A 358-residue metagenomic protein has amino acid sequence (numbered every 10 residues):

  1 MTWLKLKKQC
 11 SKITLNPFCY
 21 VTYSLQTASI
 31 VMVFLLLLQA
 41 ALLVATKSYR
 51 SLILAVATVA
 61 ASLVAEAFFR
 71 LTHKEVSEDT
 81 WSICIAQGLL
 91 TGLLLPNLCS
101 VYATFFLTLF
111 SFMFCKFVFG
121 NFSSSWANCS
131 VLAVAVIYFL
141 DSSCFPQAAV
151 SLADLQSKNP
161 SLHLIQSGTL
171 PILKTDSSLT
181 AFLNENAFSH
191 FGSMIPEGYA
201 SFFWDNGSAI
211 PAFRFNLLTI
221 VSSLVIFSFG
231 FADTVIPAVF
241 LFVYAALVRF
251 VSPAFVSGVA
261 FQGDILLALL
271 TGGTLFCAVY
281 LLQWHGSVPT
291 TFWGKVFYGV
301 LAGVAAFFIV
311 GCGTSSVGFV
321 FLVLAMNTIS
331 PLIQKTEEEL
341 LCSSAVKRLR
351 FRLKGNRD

Functional and structural regions predicted by a protein language model:
M1-L71, C342-D358: N-terminal signal-anchor module of multipass membrane proteins
L25-S29, E197-V221, V225-T234, Q262-G263 (+1 more regions): Membrane-water interface at loop-to-transmembrane-helix junctions
L35-L42, S62-E66, C84-L93, T108-C115 (+4 more regions): Hydrophobic, membrane-inserted alpha-helices
S48-A60, L98-F106, F203-L217, F261-T274: Structural signature of hydrophobic alpha-helical transmembrane segments
S77-Q87, A103-L107, S124-V134, T234-F242 (+2 more regions): Cytoplasmic-side transmembrane-helix entry/capping segments in multi-pass membrane proteins
S124-I220: Long hydrophobic alpha-helical segments that form multi-pass transmembrane helix bundles in integral membrane proteins
W126-V131, I265-T274, K295, C312-M326: Loop-to-transmembrane alpha-helix initiation sites
V248-F292: A beta-strand-loop signature enriched in Asp, Gly, Thr, and Trp that corresponds to the sialidase/neuraminidase Asp-box
